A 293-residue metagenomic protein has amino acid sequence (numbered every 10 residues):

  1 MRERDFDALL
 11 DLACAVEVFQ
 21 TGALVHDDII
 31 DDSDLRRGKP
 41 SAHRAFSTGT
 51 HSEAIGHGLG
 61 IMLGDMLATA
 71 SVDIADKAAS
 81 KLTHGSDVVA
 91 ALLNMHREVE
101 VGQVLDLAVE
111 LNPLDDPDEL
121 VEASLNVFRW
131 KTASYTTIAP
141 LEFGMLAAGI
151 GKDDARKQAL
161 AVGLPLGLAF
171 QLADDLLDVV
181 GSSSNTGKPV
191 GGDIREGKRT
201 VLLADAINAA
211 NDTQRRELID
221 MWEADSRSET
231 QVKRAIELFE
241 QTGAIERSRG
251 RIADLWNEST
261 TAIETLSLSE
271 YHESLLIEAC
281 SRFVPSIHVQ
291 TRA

Functional and structural regions predicted by a protein language model:
M1-A293: All-alpha prenyltransferase/terpene-synthase fold signal
